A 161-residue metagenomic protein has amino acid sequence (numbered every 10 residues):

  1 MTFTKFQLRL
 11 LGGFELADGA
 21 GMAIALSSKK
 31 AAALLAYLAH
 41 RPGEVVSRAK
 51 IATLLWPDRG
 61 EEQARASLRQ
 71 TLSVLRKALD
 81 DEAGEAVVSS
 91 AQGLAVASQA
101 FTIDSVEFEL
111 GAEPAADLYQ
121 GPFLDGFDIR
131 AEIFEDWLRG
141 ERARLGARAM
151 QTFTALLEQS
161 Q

Functional and structural regions predicted by a protein language model:
M1-Q7: Generic start-of-chain signal for non-secretory N-termini
T2, I24-A25, K29-K30, H40-G43 (+3 more regions): Intrinsically disordered, charged and Pro/Gly-enriched terminal/linker segments that flank large helical-solenoid
L10-A32: A structural micro-motif at secondary-structure boundaries
Y37-I51: Short capping segments at the starts of secondary-structure elements
I51, L75, F108: Residue-level signal for inorganic ion chemistry
L72, R76-A83: C-terminal flanking helix
